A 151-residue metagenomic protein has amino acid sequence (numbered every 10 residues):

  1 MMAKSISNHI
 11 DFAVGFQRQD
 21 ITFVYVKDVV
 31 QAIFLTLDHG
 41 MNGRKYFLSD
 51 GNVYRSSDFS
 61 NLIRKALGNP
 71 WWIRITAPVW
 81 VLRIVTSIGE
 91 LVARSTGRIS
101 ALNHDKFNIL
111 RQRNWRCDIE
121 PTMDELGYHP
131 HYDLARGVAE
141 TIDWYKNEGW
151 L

Functional and structural regions predicted by a protein language model:
M1-Q31, L35, I63-R64: NAD(P)-dependent short-chain dehydrogenase/reductase
A3-V14, N69, R98-A101, E120: A short C-terminal helix-loop "cap" of Rossmann-like NAD(P)-dependent dehydrogenase/epimerase domains
R18-Q19, S49, D105, Q112: A conserved catalytic-core signature of glycosyltransferases
I21-K27, Y54, C117, Y132: Residue-level signal for the nucleotide or nucleotide-sugar donor/cofactor binding architecture
T22, N52, I75, N108 (+1 more regions): Residues that recognize and position ribonucleotide moieties
V26, N61, T86-Y128: Conserved C-terminal active-site "lid" loop/helix of NAD(P)H-dependent oxidoreductases that clamps the redox cofactor
T36-L102, A135, A139-E140: Mid/C-terminal beta-alpha module of Rossmann-like enzyme folds, strongest in SDR-family dehydrogenases/epimerases
E120-E125, H129, D133-L151: Amphipathic terminal alpha-helices
